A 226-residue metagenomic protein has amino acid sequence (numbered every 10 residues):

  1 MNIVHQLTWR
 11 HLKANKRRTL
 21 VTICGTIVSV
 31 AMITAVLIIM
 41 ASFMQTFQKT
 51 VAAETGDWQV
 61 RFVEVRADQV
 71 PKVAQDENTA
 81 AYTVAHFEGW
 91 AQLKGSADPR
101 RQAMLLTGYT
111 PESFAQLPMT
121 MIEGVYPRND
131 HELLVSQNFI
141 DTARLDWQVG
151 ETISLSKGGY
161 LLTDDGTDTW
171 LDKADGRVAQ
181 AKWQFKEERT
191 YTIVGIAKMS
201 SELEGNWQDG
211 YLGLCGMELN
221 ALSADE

Functional and structural regions predicted by a protein language model:
M1-A31, M44: N-terminal Sec/SRP start-transfer signal
I3-L7, I38, E188: Charged, alpha-helix-enriched surfaces in structured cytosolic catalytic cores of large nucleotide-utilizing machines
T34, I38-S42: Transmembrane alpha-helix boundary/anchor motif
A41, Q45-E226: Basic-flanked hydrophobic alpha-helices used for secretion and membrane insertion
